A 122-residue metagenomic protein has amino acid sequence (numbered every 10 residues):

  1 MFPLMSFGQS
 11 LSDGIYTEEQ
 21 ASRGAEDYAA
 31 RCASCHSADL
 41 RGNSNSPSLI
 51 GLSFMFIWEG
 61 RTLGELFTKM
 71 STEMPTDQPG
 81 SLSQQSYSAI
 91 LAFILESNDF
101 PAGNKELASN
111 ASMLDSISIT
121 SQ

Functional and structural regions predicted by a protein language model:
F7-D27: Electrostatic cytochrome c docking/interface patches
Q9-S10, S48-F54, A108-S112: Short linear capping/connector segments at secondary-structure termini
E18-R23, R41-P75: Gly/Gly-Pro-rich "capping" loops immediately C-terminal to redox-active cysteine motifs in periplasmic/lumenal
G24-D39, I90, I94: The canonical Cys-X-X-Cys-His
A38, T72-E73, E96-F100: Generic structural signal for alpha-helix termini and adjacent loop/cap motifs
P79-Q122: Flexible coil segments in periplasmic/lumen-exposed cytochrome c-class electron-transfer proteins
